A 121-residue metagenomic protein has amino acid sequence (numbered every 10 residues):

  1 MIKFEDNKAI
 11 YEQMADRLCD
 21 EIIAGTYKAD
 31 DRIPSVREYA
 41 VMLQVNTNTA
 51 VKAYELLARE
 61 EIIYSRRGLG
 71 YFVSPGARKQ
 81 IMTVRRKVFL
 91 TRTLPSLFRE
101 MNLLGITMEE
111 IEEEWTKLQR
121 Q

Functional and structural regions predicted by a protein language model:
M1-R32, E38, V88, R92-Q121: Extreme N-terminal segment that seeds HTH/winged-HTH DNA-binding domains in transcriptional regulators
N7-A9, G25-T26, V41, G68-Y71 (+1 more regions): Short hydrophobic/aromatic-rich motifs at helix boundaries and adjacent loops
N7-Q13, N48-L57, L69-S74: Short, mixed-charge, low-aromatic patches
Y11, S35, Y71-R86: Short, cationic-aromatic polyanion-contact patches
T26-Y27, D31, R59-G68, F72-P75: Beta-hairpin "wing" of winged helix-turn-helix
R32-Y64: N-terminal helix-turn-helix
L43, A77-R78, Q121: Short secondary-structure transition/capping segments
